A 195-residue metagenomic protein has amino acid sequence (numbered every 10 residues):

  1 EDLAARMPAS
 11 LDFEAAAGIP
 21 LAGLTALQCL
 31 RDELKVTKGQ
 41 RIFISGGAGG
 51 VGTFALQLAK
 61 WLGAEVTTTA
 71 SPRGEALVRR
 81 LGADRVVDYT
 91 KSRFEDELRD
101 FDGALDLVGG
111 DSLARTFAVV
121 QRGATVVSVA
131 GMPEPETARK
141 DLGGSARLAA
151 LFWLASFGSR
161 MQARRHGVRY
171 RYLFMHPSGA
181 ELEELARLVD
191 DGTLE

Functional and structural regions predicted by a protein language model:
E1-E195: Terminal helix/beta-alpha structural elements that buttress the NAD(P)+-binding lobe
